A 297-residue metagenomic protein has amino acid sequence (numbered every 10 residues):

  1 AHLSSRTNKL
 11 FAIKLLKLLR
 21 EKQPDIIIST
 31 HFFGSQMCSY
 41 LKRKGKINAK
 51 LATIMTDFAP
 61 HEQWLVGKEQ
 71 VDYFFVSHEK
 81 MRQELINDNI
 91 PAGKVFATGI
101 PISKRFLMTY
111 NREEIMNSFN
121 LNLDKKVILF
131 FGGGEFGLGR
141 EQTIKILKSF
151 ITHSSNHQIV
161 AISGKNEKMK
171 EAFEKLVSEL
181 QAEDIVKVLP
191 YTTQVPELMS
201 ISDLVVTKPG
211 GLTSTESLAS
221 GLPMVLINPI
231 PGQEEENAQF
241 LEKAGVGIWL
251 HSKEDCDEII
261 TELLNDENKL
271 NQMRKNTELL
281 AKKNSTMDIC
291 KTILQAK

Functional and structural regions predicted by a protein language model:
A1-D88, K94: Active-site and donor-binding regions of nucleotide-sugar-utilizing enzymes
D72-E135: A nucleotide-sugar donor-handling region in carbohydrate enzymes
R112-E114, N122-I201: Donor-nucleotide binding loops and adjacent catalytic segments primarily of GT-B fold Leloir glycosyltransferases
S200-P209: Acidic donor-binding loop of glycosyltransferase active sites
S202-D203, G221-P223: A short alpha->beta transition loop at the rim of the catalytic pocket in nucleotide-sugar-dependent
K243-A244, S252-K269: C-terminal "capping" alpha-helix adjacent to the active site of nucleotide-linked donor transferases in cell-envelope
K269-K283: A short, well-ordered alpha-helix in the C-terminal region of glycosyltransferases
K283-K297: C-terminal alpha-helical cap of glycosyltransferases
